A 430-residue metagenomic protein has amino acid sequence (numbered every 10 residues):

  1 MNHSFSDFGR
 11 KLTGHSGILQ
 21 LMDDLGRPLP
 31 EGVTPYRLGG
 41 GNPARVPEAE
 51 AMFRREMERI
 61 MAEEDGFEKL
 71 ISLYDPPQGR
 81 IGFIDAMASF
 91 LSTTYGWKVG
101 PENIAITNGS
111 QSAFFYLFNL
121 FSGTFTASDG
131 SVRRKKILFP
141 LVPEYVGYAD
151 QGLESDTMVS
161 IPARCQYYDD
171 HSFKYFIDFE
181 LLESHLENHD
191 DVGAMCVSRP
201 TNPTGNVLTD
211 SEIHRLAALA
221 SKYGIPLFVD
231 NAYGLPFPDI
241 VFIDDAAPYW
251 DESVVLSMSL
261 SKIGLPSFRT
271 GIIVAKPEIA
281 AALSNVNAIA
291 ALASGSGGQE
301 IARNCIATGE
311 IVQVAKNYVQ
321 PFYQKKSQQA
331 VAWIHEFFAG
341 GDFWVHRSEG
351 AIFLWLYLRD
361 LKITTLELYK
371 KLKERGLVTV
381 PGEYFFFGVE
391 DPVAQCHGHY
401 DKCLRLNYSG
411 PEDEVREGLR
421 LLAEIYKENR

Functional and structural regions predicted by a protein language model:
N2-F5, R10-G109, S155, P162-A163 (+4 more regions): N-terminal small-domain helix-loop-helix segment of the aminotransferase-like
P35-R37, F337, F343-E349: Short beta-strand
G41-R45, Q111-S112, E144-G147, P200-P203 (+9 more regions): Short, solvent-exposed loop/turn segments at secondary-structure junctions
E68-Y223, F228-D251, V255: Conserved core of the PLP fold type I
I84, G130-R133, L153, C165 (+2 more regions): Conserved core segment of the aminotransferase class I/II
D85, S89, T93, W97-K98 (+6 more regions): PLP-dependent enzyme catalytic core of the Aspartate aminotransferase-like
N317-V331, D342-L358: Conserved glycine-rich beta-strand-loop-beta hairpin in the small C-terminal domain of fold type I
K362-L368, D413-E417: Short, conserved charged micro-motifs
